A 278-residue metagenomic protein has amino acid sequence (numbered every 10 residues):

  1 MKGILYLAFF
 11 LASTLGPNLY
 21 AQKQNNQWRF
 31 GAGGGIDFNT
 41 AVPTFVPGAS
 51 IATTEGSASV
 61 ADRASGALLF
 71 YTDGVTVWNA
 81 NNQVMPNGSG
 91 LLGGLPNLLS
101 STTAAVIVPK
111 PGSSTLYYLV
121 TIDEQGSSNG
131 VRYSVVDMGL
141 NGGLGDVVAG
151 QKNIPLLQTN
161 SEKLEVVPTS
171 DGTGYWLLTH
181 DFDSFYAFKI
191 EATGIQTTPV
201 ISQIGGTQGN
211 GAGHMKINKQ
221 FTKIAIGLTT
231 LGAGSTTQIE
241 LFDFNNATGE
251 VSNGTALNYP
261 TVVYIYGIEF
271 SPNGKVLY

Functional and structural regions predicted by a protein language model:
M1-N25, V263-Y266: Bacterial Sec-dependent N-terminal signal peptides
Q22, A52-G66, L95-T115, L156-G174 (+2 more regions): Structural signature of eukaryotic scaffold interfaces centered on beta-propeller domains
Q22-T102, V108-G112, T121-V148: Beta-propeller domains
N26, G56-A58, Y117, V131 (+4 more regions): Residue-level detector of short, conserved catalytic/binding motifs and their immediate flanks
R29, L69-F70, Y118-V120, W176-L178 (+2 more regions): Structural core positions within WD40/WD-like beta-propeller blades
P43-A49, V84-N97, G150-L157, T197-T207 (+1 more regions): A short beta-strand motif characteristic of beta-propeller blades
E124-D181, I201-N210: Asp-box/WD-like beta-propeller blade repeats and closely related beta-sheet repeat scaffolds
D171-Y278: Beta-propeller domains
